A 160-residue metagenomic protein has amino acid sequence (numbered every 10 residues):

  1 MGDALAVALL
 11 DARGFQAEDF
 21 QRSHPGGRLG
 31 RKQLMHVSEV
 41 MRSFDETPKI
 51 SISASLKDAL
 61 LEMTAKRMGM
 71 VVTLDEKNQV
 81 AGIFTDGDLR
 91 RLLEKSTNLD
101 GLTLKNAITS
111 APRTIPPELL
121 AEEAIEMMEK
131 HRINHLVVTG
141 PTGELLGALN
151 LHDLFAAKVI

Functional and structural regions predicted by a protein language model:
M1-G14: Short alpha-helices
G2, K32-M35, R42-D45, D58 (+2 more regions): Short gly/pro-enriched beta-turn/loop segments at secondary-structure junctions
D11-M41: Internal, active-site/partner-interface "lid" segment
F15-F20, T73-E76, G140: Flexible, glycine/charged-enriched surface loops at secondary-structure junctions
Q33-T47, G101-P112: Bateman (tandem CBS) regulatory domains
K49-R67, L74, L93, T114-I133 (+3 more regions): The conserved cystathionine-beta-synthase
T64-K77, A81, D86, R90-A107 (+2 more regions): Phosphate-binding active sites in nucleotide-utilizing proteins
